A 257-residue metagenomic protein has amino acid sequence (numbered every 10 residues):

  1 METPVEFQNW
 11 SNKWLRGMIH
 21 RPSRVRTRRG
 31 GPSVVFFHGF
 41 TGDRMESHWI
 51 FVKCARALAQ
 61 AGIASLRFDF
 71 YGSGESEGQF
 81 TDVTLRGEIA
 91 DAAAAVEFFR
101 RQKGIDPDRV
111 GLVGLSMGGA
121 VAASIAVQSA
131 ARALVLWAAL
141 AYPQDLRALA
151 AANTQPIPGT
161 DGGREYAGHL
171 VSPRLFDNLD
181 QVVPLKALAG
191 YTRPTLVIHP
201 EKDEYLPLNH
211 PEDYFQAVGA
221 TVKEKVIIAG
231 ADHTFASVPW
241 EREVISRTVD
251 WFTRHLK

Functional and structural regions predicted by a protein language model:
M1-P32: N-terminal cap/lid segment of alpha/beta-hydrolase-fold proteins
P4, L15, S129-L256: The alpha/beta-hydrolase serine catalytic core
G31, H38-D43: Active-site glycine-rich loops that stabilize anionic/oxyanionic intermediates across multiple enzyme folds
F36-G39, R67: Structural cue for short, hydrophobic secondary-structure segments
T41-A55, F70, N209-H210: The serine-hydrolase catalytic nucleophile loop
A55-E77: Conserved alpha/beta-hydrolase
S73-D106: Catalytic nucleophile-loop/oxyanion-hole region of alpha/beta-hydrolase and closely related hydrolase-like folds
A94-T154: Primarily recognizes the serine-hydrolase "nucleophile elbow" in alpha/beta-hydrolase and SGNH/GDSL folds
